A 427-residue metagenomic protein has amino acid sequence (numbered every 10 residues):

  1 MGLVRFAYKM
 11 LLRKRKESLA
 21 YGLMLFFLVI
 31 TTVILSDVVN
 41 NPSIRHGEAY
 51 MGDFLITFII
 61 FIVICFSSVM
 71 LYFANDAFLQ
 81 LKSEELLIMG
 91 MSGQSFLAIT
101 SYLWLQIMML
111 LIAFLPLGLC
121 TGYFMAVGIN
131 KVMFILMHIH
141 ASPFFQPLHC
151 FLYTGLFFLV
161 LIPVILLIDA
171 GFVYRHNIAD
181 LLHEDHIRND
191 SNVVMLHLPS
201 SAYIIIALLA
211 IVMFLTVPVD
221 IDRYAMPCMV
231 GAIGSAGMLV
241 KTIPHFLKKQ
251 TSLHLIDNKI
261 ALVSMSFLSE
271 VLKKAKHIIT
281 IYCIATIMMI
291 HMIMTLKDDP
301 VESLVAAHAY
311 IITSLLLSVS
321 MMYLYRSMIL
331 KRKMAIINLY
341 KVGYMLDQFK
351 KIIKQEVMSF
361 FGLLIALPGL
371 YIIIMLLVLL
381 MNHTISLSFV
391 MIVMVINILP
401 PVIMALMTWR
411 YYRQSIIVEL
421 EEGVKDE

Functional and structural regions predicted by a protein language model:
M1-L3, H176-D190, Q414-E427: Short cytosolic juxtamembrane segments of multi-pass membrane proteins
Y8-K9, K16-V38, I64-C65, T154-I168 (+4 more regions): Alpha-helical transmembrane segments, especially those used as permease/efflux helices and single-pass anchors
F27-V39, I62-Q80, I107-F144, Y153-A179 (+2 more regions): Transmembrane-helix bundle segments that line or gate the permeation/cavity pathway in multi-pass membrane proteins
P42-G52, A126-C150, H186, D299-E302 (+1 more regions): Short juxtamembrane loops and helix-capping segments at transmembrane helix boundaries of multi-pass membrane proteins
F58-N75, H308, I312-S320: Long, hydrophobic alpha-helical segments
V69-M108, V319-M358: Interfacial "coupling" helices/loops that link adjacent transmembrane helices in transporter permeases
S95-A126, M345-L379: Transmembrane alpha-helical interface segments in multi-pass membrane proteins
D257, S264-K276, I329-V357, R410-E427: Cytosolic/matrix-facing juxtamembrane and C-terminal tails of multi-pass cellular membrane proteins
